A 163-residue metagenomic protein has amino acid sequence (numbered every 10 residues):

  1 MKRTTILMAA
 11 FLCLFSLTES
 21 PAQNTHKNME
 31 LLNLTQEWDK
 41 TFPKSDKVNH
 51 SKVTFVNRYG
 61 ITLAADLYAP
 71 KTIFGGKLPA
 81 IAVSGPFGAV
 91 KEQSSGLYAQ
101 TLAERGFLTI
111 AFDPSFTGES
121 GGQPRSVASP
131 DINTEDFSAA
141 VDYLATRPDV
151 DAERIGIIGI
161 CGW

Functional and structural regions predicted by a protein language model:
S20-A22: Boundary at the C-terminal end of the N-terminal hydrophobic targeting segment
N28-G76: N-terminal cap/lid segment of alpha/beta-hydrolase-fold proteins
G76-P86: Short beta-strand element of the alpha/beta-hydrolase
G88-Q100, P114: The serine-hydrolase catalytic nucleophile loop
Q93, F116-A128: Glycine-rich "HGGG/HGxG" loop immediately N-terminal to the catalytic nucleophile of the alpha/beta-hydrolase
T101-G121: Conserved alpha/beta-hydrolase
V127-P148: Alpha/beta-hydrolase active-site loop
D149-C161: Alpha/beta-hydrolase fold nucleophile elbow
